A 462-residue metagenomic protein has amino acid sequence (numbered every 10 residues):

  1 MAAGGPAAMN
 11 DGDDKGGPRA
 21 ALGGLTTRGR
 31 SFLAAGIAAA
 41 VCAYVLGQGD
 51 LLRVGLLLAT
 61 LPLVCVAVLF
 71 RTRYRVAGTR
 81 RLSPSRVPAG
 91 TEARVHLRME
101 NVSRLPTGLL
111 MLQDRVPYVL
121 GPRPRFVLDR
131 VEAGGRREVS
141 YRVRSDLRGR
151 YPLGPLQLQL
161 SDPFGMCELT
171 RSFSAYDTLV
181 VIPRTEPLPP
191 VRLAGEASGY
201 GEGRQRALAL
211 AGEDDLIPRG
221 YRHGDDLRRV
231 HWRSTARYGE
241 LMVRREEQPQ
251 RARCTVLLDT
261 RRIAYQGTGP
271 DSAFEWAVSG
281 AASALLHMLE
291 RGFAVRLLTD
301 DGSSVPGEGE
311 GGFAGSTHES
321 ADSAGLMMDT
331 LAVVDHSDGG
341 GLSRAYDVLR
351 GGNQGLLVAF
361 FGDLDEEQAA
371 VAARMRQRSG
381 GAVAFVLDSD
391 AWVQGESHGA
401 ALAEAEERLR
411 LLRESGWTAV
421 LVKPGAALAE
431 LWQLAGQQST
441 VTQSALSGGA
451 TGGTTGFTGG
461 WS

Functional and structural regions predicted by a protein language model:
M1-G23, T27, P190-R192, H223-S462: Exposed, interaction-prone extracellular/peripheral surfaces
M1-T79: Extracellular/lumenal glycan-associated context and N-glycosylation machinery
D50-L52, T60-G312, L356-F360, R374: An amphipathic, basic-hydrophobic helix/alpha-beta surface used to engage anionic, phosphate-rich ligands or surfaces
